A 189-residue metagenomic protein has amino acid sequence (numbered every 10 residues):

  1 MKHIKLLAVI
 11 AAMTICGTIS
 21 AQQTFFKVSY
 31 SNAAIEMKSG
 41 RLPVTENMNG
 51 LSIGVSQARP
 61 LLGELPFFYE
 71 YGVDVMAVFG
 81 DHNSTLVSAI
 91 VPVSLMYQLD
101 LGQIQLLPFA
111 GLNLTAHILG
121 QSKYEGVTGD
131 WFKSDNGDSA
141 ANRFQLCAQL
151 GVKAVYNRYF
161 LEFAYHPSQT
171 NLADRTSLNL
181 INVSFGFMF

Functional and structural regions predicted by a protein language model:
M1-F25: Cleavable N-terminal export/targeting peptides
K2-K5, K27, R59, K153: Basic side chains
I10-T14, I35, Y156: Short stretches within intrinsically disordered, low-complexity N-terminal or propeptide regions
A11, I19, G40, S122 (+1 more regions): Amphipathic, positively biased hydrophobic alpha-helical segments used for protein targeting and membrane insertion
S20-R59: Short glycine/proline- and aromatic-enriched beta-strand/turn motifs that initiate or cap beta-hairpins
A33-A34, E46, L51, R59-F67 (+2 more regions): Outer-membrane beta-barrel transmembrane domain signature
